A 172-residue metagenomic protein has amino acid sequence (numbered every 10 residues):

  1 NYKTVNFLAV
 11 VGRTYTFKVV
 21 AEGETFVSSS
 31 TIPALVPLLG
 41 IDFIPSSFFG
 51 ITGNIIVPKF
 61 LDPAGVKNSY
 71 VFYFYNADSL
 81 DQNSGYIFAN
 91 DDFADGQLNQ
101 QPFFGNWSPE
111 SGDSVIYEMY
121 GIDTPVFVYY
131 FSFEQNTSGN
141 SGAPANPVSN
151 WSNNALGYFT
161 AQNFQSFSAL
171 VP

Functional and structural regions predicted by a protein language model:
N1-P172: A sequence/structural signal for flexible, mid-protein segments enriched in small/helix-disrupting residues
